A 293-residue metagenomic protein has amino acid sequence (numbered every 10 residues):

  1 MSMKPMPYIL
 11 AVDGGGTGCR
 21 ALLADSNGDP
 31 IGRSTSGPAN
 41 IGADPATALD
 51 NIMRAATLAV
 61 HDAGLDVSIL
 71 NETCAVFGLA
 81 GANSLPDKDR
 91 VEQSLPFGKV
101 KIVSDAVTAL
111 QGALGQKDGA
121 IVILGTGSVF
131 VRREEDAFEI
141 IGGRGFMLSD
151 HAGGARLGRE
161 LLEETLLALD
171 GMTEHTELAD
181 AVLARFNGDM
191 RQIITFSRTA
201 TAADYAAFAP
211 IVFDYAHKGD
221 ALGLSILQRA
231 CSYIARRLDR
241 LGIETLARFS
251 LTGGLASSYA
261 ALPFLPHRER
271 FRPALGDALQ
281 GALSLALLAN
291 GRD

Functional and structural regions predicted by a protein language model:
M1-S68, G112-A120, L162-D293: ATP-binding/phosphotransfer module of carbohydrate and carboxylate kinases, centering on a glycine-rich
S2-K4, G98-V122, D136-A137: Conserved phosphate-binding catalytic cores of ATP/NTP-utilizing and phosphoryl-transfer enzymes
D13, D105, G125: Active-site glycine-centered loops adjacent to acidic/histidine catalytic or metal-binding residues that shape
D25-P30, R90-G98, E135-I140, P263-E269: A glycine- and small-aliphatic-rich helix-loop capping segment at beta-alpha/alpha-beta transitions that lines
N40-I41, A56-I102, L114: Short beta-strand-loop/turn "lid" adjacent to the catalytic site in phosphate-handling enzymes
V76-A82, L124-G127, L246-S257: Glycine-rich beta-strand-to-loop/alpha-helix junction loops that act as flexible
V100-I102, I123, I140-I141, E269-G276: Short hydrophobic/aromatic-enriched beta-strand-loop microsegments
K117-A168: Glycine-rich phosphate-binding loop of actin/hexokinase-like ATP-binding domains
